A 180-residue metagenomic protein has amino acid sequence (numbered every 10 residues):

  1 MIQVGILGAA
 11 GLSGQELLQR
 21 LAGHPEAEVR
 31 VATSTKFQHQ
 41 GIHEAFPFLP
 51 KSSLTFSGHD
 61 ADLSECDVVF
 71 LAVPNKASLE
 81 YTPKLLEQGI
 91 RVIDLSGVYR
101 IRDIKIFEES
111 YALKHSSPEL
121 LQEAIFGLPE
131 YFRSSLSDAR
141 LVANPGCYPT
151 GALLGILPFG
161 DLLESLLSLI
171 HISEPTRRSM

Functional and structural regions predicted by a protein language model:
M1-V4: Extreme N-terminal starter segment of soluble prokaryotic enzymes
A10, G14-L18: N-terminal Rossmann NAD(P)H-binding glycine-rich loop of SDR-like oxidoreductase domains
H24-F46: NAD(P)-binding Rossmann-fold cofactor-contacting core
A45-A61, K76: Glycine-rich, highly charged phosphate/nucleotide-binding loops
V68-F70, A143: N-terminal Rossmann-like NAD(P) cofactor-binding module of classical short-chain dehydrogenase/reductase
S96-S135: Rossmann-fold NAD(P)-binding glycine/threonine-rich loop
R140, P149-L167: Oxidoreductase and adenylate-handling cofactor-binding alpha/beta cores
I170-M180: Single conserved hydrophobic/aromatic residue that forms the stacking wall/gate of nucleotide- or nucleobase-binding
